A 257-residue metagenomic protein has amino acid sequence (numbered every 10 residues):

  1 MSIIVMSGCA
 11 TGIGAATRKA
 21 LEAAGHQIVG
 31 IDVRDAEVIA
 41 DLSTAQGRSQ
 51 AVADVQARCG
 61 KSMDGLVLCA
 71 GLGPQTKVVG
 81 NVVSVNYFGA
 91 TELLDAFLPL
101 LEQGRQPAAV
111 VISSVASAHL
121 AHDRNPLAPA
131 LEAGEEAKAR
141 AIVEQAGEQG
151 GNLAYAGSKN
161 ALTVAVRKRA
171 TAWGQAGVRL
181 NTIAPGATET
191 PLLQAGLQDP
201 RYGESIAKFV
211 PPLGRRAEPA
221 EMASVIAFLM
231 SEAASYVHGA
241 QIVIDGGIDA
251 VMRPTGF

Functional and structural regions predicted by a protein language model:
M1-V29: Canonical Rossmann dinucleotide-binding motif of NAD(H)/NADP(H)-dependent dehydrogenases/reductases, specifically
V33-Q50: Rossmann-fold cofactor-recognition segment
V67-P74, G247: Conserved NAD(P)H cofactor-binding loop of Rossmann-fold oxidoreductase domains
G71-T76, E102-Q175, A187: Catalytic loop of short-chain dehydrogenase/reductase
G147-E148, N152, Y202-A220: Catalytic Tyr-x(3-8)-Lys segment
A184-A195: Short, flexible catalytic-loop segment of classical short-chain dehydrogenase/reductase
R215-I244, D249: C-terminal substrate-recognition "lid" of short-chain dehydrogenase/reductases
